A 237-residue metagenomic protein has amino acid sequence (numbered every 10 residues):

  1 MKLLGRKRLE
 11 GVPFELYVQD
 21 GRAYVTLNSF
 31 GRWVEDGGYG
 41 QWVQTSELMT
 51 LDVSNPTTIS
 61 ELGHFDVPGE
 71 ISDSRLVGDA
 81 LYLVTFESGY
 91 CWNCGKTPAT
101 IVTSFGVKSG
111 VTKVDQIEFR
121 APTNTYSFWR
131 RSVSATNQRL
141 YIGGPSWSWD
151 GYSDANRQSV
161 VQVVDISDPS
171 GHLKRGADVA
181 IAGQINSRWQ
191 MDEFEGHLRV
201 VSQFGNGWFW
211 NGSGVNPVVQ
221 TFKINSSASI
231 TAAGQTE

Functional and structural regions predicted by a protein language model:
M1-E237: Beta-sheet-rich non-transmembrane sensory/scaffold domains
